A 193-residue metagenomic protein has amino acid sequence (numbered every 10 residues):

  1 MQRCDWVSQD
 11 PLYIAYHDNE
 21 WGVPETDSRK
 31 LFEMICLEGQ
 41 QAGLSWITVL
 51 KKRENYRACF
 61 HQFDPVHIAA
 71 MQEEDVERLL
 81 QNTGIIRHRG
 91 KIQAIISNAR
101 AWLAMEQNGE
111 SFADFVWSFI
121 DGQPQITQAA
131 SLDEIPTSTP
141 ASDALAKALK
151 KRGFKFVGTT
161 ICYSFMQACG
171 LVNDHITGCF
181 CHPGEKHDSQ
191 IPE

Functional and structural regions predicted by a protein language model:
M1-E193: HhH-family (HhH-GPD) DNA N-glycosylase catalytic core used in base-excision repair
